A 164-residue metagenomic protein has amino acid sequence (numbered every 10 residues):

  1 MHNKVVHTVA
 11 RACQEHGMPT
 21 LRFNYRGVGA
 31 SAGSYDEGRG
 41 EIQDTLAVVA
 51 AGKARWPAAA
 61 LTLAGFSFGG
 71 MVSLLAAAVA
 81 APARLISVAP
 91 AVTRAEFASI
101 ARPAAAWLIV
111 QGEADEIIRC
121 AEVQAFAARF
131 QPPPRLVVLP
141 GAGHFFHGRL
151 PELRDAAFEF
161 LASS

Functional and structural regions predicted by a protein language model:
M1-A58: Serine-hydrolase catalytic machinery in alpha/beta-hydrolase-like enzymes
Y25-G29, V92, G143: Alpha/beta-hydrolase active-site loop signature
Q43-A105: Primarily recognizes the serine-hydrolase "nucleophile elbow" in alpha/beta-hydrolase and SGNH/GDSL folds
P103-Q111, D115: Short beta-strand/loop motif that positions the catalytic acidic residue of the alpha/beta-hydrolase fold
E113-I118, F145: Acidic catalytic loop of the alpha/beta-hydrolase fold
R119-A128: Short alpha-helix in the alpha/beta-hydrolase fold that links the catalytic acid
R129-F145: Catalytic histidine neighborhood in serine/cysteine hydrolases with alpha/beta-hydrolase-type architecture
H147-F160: Post-His helix in hydrolase/transferase enzymes
